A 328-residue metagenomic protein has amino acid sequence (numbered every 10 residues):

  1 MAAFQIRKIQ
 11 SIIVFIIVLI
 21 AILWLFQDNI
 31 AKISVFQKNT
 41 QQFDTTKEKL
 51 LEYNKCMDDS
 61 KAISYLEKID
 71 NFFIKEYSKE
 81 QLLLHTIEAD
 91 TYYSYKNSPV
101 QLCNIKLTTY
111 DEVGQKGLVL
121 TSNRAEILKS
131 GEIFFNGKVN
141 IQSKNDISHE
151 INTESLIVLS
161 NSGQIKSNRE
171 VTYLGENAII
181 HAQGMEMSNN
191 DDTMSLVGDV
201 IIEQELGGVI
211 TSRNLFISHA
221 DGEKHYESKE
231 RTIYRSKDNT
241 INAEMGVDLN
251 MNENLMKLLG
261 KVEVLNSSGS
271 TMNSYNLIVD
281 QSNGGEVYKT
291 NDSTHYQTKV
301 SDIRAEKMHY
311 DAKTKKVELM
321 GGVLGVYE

Functional and structural regions predicted by a protein language model:
M1-E328: Mature-chain termini and adjacent capping regions
